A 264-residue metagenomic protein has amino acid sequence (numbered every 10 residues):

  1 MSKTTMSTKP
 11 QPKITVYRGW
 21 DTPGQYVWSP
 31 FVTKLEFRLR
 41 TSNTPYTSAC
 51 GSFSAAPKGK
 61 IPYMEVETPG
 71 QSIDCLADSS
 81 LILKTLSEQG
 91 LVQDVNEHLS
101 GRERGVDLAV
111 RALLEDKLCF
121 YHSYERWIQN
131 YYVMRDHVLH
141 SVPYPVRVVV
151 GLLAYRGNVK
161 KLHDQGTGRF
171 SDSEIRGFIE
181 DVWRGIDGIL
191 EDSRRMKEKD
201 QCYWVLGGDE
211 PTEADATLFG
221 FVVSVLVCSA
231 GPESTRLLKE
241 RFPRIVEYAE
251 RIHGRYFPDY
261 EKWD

Functional and structural regions predicted by a protein language model:
S2-G151: GST-like domain detector, emphasizing the conserved glutathione-binding G-site in the N-terminal thioredoxin-like
K34, R38-T41, T85, F178-I189 (+1 more regions): Amphipathic alpha-helical segments that form well-ordered structural scaffolds and often line/cohere around active
F120-R244: GST-like fold's C-terminal all-alpha helical module
I245-A249: Intrinsically disordered, low-complexity polar regions and short flexible loop motifs
E250-D264: C-terminal helix/juxtamembrane-tail motif
